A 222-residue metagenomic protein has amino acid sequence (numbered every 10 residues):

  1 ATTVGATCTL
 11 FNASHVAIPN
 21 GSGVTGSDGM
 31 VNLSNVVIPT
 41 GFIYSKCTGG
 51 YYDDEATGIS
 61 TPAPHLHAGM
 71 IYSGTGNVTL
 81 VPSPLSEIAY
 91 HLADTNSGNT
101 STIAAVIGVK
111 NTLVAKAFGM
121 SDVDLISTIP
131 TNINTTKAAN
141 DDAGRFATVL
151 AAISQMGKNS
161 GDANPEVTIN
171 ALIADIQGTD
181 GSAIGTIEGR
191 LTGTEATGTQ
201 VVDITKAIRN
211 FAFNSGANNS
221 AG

Functional and structural regions predicted by a protein language model:
A1-G222: Feature for extracytoplasmic/surface-facing segments of secreted or surface-associated proteins, emphasizing
